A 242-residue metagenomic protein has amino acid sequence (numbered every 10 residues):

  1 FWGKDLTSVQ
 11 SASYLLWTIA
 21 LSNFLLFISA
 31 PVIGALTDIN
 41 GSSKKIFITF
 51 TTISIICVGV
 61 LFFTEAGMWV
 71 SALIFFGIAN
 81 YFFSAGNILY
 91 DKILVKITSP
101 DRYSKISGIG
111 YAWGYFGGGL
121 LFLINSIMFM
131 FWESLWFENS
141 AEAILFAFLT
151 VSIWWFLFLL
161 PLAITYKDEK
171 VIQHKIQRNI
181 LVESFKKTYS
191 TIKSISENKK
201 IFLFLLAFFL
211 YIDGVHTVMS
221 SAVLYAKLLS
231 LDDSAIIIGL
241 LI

Functional and structural regions predicted by a protein language model:
F1-A12, S220-I238: Short amphipathic helix-loop junctions that connect adjacent transmembrane helices in Major Facilitator Superfamily/SLC
F1-K4, G77, K193-V218: Pair of pore-lining "gating" transmembrane helices in MFS-fold secondary transporters
A12-A35, F122, I242: Central cavity-lining transmembrane alpha-helices of secondary-active solute carriers, predominantly the Major
L26, S104-M130: Glycine-rich segments within core transmembrane alpha-helices of 12-TM secondary carriers
F27, I48-W69: C-terminal ends and interior cores of transmembrane alpha-helices in multi-pass membrane transporters/permeases
C57-V60, G67-G86, L210: Hydrophobic core of transmembrane alpha-helices in multi-pass small-molecule transporters, especially MFS/SLC-type
L121-S134, S152-I172: C-terminal membrane-cytosol helix-exit motif in multi-pass small-molecule transporters
K167-L206, L228: Juxtamembrane intracellular "pre-TM" segments in multi-pass secondary transporters
